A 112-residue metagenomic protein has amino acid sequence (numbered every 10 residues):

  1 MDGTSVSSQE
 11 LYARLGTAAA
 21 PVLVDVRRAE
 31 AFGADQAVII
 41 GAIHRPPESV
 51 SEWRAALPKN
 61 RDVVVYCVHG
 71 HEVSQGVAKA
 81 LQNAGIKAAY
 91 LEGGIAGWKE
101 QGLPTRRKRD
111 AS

Functional and structural regions predicted by a protein language model:
M1-V22, V26-V64, H69-S112: Rhodanese-like catalytic fold shared by cysteine-dependent sulfurtransferases and DSP/PTP-type phosphatases
